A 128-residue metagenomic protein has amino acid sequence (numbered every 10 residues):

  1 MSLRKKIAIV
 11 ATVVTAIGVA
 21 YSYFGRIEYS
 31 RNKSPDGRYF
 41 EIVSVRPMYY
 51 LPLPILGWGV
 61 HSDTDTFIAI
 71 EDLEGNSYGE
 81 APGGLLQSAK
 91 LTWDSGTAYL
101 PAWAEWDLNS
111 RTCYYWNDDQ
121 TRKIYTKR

Functional and structural regions predicted by a protein language model:
M1-L3: Cytosolic-side transmembrane helix boundary signature
K5-Y23: Hydrophobic membrane-insertion alpha-helices, especially the h-region of bacterial N-terminal signal peptides
I17-E80: N-terminal export/targeting and maturation segments
A20, G25-R26, L73-R128: Acidic, small-residue rich beta-repeat scaffolds with periodic aromatic anchors
